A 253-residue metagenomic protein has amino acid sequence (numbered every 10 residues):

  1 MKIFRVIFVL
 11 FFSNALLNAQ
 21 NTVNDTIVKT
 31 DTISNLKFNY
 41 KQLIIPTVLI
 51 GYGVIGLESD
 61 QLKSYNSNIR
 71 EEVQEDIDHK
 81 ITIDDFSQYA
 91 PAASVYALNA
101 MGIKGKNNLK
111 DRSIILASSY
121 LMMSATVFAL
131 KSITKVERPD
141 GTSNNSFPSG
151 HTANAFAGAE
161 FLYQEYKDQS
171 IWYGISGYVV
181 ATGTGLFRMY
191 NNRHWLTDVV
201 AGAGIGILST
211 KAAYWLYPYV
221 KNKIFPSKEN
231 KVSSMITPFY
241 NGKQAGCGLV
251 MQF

Functional and structural regions predicted by a protein language model:
I3-N14, A19-I45, K110, M123-F253: Replace "edges of transmembrane helices
Q20-V95, K131-D140: N-terminal transmembrane-helix/juxtamembrane module of multi-pass inner/ER membrane proteins
V48-G51, A97, G102, F161-Y163: Well-ordered alpha-helical scaffold segments within catalytic/enzyme domains
G53, V95, N99, G185-R188 (+1 more regions): Structural signal for membrane-spanning alpha-helices in multi-pass inner-membrane proteins, emphasizing helix cores
G56-E58, N99-K104: Structural signal for the C-terminal ends of transmembrane alpha-helices and the immediately following loop
K80-I83, S113, A117, S149: Hydrophobic alpha-helical transmembrane segments of multi-pass membrane proteins
D84-D85, M101-G102, W172: Short, flexible segments with low predicted structural confidence
G102-M123: Interfacial segments of alpha-helical transmembrane regions
